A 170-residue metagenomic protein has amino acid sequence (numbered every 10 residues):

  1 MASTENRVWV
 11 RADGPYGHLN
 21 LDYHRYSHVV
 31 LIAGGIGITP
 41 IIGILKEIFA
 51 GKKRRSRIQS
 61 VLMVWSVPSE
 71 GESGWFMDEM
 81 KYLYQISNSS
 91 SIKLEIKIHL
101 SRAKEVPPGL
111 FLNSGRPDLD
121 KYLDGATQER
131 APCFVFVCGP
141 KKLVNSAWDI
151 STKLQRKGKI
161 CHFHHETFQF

Functional and structural regions predicted by a protein language model:
M1-D22, R57-F170: Reductase modules of NAD(P)H-dependent flavoproteins
G17, V30, I42-F49, M80 (+1 more regions): Generic hydrophobic alpha-helical scaffold/packing signal
S27-G34: Beta1/beta-strand and adjacent pyrophosphate-binding region of the FAD-binding site in flavoprotein oxidoreductases
G34-V64: Classical protein tyrosine phosphatase
